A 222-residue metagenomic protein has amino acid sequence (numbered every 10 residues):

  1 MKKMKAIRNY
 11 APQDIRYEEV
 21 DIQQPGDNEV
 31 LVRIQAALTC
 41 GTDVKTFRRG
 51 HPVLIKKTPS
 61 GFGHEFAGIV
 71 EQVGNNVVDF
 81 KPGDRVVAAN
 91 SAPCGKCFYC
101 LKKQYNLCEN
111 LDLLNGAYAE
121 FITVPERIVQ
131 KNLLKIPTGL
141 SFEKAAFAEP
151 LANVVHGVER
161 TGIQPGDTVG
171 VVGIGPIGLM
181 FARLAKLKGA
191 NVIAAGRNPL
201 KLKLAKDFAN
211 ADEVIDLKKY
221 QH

Functional and structural regions predicted by a protein language model:
K5, E29-L31, T168: Residues that mark the start of a beta-strand
Y10, D21-I22, K57-G63, N110-G116 (+1 more regions): Short Gly/Pro-enriched turn/cap motifs at secondary-structure boundaries
Q23-A37, H51-F98, K135-P137: Glycine-rich beta-strand-centered segment in the early N-terminal region that forms part of a ligand/cofactor-binding
T42-R48: Cytochrome P450 core scaffold surrounding the K-helix E-X-X-R motif and the conserved "meander" helix-loop region
C94-V172: NAD(P)H dinucleotide-binding glycine-rich loop of Rossmann-like/cofactor-binding domains, especially the beta1-alpha1
N153, I177, K201: Hydrophobic/small residue at the entry helix of a nucleotide-binding pocket
T168-V171, K186-H222: Adenosine-nucleotide cofactor-binding segment
L179-A182: Residues forming the Rossmann-fold NAD(P)(H) cofactor-binding site
